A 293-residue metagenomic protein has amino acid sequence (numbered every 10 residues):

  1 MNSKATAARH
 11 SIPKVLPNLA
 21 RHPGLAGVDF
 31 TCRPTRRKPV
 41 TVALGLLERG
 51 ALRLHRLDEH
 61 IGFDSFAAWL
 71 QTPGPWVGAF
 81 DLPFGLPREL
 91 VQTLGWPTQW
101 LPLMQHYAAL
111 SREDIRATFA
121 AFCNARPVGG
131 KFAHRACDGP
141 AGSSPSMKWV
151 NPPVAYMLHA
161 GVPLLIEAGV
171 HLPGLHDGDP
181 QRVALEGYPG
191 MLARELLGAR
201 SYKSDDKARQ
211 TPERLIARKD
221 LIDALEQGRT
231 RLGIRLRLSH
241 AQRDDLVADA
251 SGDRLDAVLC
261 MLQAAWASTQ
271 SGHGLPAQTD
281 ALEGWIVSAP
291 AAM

Functional and structural regions predicted by a protein language model:
A7-A26, F30-M293: RNase H-like (RuvC/DEDD) metal-dependent nuclease/polynucleotide-processing core
